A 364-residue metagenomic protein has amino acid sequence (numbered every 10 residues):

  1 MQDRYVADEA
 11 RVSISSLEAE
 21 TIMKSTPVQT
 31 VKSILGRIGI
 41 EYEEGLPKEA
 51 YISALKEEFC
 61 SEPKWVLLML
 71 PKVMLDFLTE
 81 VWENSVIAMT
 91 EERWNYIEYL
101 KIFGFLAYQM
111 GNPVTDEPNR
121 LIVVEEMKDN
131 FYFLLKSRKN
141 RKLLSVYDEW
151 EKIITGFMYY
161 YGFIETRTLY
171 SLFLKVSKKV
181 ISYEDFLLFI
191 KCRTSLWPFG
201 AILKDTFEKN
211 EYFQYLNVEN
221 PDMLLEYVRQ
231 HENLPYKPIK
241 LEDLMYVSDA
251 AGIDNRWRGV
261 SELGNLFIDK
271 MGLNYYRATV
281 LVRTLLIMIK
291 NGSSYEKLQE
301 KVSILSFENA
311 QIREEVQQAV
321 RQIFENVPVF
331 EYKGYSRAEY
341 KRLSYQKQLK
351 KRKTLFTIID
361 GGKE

Functional and structural regions predicted by a protein language model:
M1-E125, F131: Basic helix-extension-helix modules of the SAP/HeH family
S16-E18, F59-P63, N140-F163: Positively charged, polyanion-binding regions of nucleic-acid-associated proteins
M69, N112-V114, N119-F133, L188-I239: Charged low-complexity interaction tracts in eukaryotic proteins
Y96-G104, K178-T206, I304-I323: Charge-enriched amphipathic alpha-helical scaffolds
L143-I153, F157, L172, K179-F189 (+2 more regions): Phospho-regulated, low-complexity intrinsically disordered regions of nuclear gene-regulatory and chromatin-associated
T168-Y170: A short acidic, leucine-rich amphipathic alpha-helix
S294-K347: Glycine-rich, aromatic-bearing surface loops/beta-hairpins
L343-G361: Short hydrophobic short-linear motifs embedded in intrinsically disordered terminal tails or helical linkers
